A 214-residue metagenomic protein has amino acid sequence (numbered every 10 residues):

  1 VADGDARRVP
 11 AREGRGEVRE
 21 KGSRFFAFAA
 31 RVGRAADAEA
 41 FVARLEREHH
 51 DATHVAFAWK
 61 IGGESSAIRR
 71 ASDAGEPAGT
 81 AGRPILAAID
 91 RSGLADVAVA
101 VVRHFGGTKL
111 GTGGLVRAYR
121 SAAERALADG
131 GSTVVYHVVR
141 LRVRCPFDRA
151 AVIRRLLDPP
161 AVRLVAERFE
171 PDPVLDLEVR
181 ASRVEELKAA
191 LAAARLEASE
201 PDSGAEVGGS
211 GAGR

Functional and structural regions predicted by a protein language model:
V1-T80, A166, A189, A193 (+1 more regions): C-terminal regulatory domains involved in ligand/effector binding and gene-expression control
R34-A35, P146-A150, E178-E185: Helix N-cap motif at beta-to-alpha junctions
A78, G82-D90, L115-Y119: Conserved mixed alpha/beta catalytic, RNA-binding, or beta-rich assembly cores of soluble enzyme, regulatory
A95-F105: Glycine- and acidic-rich phosphate- and metal-coordinating loops
V116-V138: Long, charge-dense
T133-R149, L175-L177: Short glycine-/aliphatic-rich beta-strand segments at the starts of folded cytosolic domains
R144-V162, E186-L187: Short amphipathic alpha-helix segments
A166-E185, E197: Non-DNA-binding regulatory cores of transcription-related proteins, predominantly C-terminal effector-binding
